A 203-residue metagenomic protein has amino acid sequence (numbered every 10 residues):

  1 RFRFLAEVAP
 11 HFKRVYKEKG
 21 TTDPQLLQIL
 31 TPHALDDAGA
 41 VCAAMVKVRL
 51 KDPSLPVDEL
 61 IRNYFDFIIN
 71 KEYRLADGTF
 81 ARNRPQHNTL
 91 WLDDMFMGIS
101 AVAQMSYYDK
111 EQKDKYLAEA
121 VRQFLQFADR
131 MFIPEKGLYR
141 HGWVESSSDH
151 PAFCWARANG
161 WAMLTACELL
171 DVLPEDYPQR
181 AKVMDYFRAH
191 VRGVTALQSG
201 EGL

Functional and structural regions predicted by a protein language model:
R1, A40-S54, M97-Q112, W161-Q179: Well-ordered alpha-helical scaffold segments within catalytic/enzyme domains
F2-P24, E59-T79, K115-R140, M184-G202: Long, well-ordered core segments of solenoidal/helical folds
P10, T21-V48, G78-D94, K136-A158 (+1 more regions): Carbohydrate-binding/catalytic loop surfaces
H33-D37, V41-R74: A contiguous, low-structure linker/loop signature
K71-A81, Q86-Q112: A charged, solvent-exposed segment within the mature domains of Sec-exported extracytoplasmic proteins
M97-D114, R122, Q126-D129, R140-P151 (+1 more regions): Active-site lining segments of carbohydrate-active enzymes
H141-L203: Aromatic-anchored, glycine/proline-accented short structural segments that stabilize local strand-turns or short
